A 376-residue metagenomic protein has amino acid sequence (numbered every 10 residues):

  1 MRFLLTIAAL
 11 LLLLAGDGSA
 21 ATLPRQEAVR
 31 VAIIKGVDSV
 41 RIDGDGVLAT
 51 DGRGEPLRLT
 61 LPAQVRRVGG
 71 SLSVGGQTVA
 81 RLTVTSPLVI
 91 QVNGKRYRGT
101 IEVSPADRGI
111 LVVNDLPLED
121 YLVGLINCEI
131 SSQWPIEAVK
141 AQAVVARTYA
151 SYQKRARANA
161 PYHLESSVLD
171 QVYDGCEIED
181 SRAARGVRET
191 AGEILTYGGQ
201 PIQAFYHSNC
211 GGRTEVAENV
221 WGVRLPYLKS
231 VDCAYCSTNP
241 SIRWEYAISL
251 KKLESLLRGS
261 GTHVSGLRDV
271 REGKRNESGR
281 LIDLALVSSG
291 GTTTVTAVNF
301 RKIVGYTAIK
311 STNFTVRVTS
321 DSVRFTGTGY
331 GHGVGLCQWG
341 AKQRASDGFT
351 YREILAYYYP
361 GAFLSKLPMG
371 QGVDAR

Functional and structural regions predicted by a protein language model:
R2-R376: Conserved, single-site charged/polar hotspot
